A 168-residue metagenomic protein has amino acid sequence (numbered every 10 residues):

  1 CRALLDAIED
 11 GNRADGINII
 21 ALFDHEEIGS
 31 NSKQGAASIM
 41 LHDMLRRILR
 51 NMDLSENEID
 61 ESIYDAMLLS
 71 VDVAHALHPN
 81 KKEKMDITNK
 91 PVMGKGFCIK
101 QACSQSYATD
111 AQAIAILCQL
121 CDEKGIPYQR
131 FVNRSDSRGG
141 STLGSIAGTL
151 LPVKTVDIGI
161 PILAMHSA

Functional and structural regions predicted by a protein language model:
C1, D6, L69, D136-G144: Conserved alpha/beta core surface patches that mediate binding of polyanionic ligands
C1-G29: Alpha-helical metal-binding/catalytic segments enriched in His/Glu/Asp
L5-N12, R46, R50-L54, C118-P127 (+2 more regions): Generic secondary-structure signature for well-ordered alpha-helical cores
G11-I20, D53-D65, C121-S135: Flexible, glycine/charged-enriched surface loops at secondary-structure junctions
I20, L68-S70, T155-D157: Short glycine-aspartate micro-motif
F23-Q34, S135-G144: Beta-rich nucleic-acid/ligand-interaction surfaces
K33-G96, K100: A glycine- and small/hydrophobic-rich beta-loop-beta segment that serves as a flexible "lid/hinge" or phosphate-binding
A74-S167: Active-site-adjacent substrate-binding region of metalloamidase/peptidase-like peptide-processing proteins
